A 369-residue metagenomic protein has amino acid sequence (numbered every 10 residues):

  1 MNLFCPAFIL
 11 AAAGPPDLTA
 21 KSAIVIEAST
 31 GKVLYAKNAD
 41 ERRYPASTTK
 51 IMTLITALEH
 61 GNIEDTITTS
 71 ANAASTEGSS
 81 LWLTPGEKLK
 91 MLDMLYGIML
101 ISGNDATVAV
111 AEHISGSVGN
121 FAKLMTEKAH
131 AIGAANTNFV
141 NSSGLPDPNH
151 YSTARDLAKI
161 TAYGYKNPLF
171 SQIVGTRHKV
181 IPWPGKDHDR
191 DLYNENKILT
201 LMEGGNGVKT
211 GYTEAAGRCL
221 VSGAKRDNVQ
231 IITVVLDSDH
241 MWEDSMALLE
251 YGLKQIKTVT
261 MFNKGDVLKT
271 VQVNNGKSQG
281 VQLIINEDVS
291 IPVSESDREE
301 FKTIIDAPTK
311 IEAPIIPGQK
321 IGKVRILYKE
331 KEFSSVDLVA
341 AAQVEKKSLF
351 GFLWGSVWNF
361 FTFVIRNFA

Functional and structural regions predicted by a protein language model:
M1, M52, M91-M94, M99 (+5 more regions): Detector for methionine-enriched segments
M1-A11: Sec-dependent N-terminal signal peptides of Gram-positive bacterial secreted proteins and lipoproteins
I9-P168, Q172-V174, P184: Active-site-adjacent loops and short helices of periplasmic peptidoglycan-processing enzymes
A135, P146-Y151, R155-D156, T161-A369: Domain-terminus/edge residues, biased toward the C-terminal soluble/receptor-binding domains of extracytoplasmic
